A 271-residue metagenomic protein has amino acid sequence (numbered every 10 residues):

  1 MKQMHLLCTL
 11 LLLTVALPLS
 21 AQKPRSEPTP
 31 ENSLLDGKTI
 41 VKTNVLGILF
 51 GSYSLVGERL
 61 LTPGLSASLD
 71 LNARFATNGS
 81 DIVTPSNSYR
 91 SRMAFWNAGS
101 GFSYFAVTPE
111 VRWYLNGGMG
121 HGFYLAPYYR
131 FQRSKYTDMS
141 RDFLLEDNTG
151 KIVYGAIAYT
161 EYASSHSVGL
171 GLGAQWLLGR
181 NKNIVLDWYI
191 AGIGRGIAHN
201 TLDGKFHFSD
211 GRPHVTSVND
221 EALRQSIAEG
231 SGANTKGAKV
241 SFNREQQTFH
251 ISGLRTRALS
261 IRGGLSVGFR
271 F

Functional and structural regions predicted by a protein language model:
M1-S26, V267, F271: Bacterial Sec-dependent N-terminal signal peptides
L6-T9, P63, N116: General helical structural elements
L19, K23-S26, A106-E110, V168-L170 (+1 more regions): Short amphipathic alpha-helical surface micro-motifs
L19-T39: Sec-dependent signal peptide cleavage junction
T29-N32, K42-L46, N72, A76-A106 (+2 more regions): Extracellular/periplasm-exposed beta-strand and loop segments of Gram-negative cell-envelope proteins, dominated by
I40-R74, F102-Y114, G122-Q132, A163-R195 (+1 more regions): One-face residue pattern on beta-strands with alternating periodicity enriched for small/polar residues
